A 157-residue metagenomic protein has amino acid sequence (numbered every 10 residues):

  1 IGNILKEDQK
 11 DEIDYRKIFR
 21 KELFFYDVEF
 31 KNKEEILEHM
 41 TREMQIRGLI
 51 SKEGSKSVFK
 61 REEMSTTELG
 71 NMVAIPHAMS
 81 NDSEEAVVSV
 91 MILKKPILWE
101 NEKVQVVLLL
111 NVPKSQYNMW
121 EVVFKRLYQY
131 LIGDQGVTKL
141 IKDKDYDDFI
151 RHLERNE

Functional and structural regions predicted by a protein language model:
I1-E157: Cytosolic covalent-transfer regions centered on His/Cys nucleophiles that carry phosphoryl or persulfide groups
